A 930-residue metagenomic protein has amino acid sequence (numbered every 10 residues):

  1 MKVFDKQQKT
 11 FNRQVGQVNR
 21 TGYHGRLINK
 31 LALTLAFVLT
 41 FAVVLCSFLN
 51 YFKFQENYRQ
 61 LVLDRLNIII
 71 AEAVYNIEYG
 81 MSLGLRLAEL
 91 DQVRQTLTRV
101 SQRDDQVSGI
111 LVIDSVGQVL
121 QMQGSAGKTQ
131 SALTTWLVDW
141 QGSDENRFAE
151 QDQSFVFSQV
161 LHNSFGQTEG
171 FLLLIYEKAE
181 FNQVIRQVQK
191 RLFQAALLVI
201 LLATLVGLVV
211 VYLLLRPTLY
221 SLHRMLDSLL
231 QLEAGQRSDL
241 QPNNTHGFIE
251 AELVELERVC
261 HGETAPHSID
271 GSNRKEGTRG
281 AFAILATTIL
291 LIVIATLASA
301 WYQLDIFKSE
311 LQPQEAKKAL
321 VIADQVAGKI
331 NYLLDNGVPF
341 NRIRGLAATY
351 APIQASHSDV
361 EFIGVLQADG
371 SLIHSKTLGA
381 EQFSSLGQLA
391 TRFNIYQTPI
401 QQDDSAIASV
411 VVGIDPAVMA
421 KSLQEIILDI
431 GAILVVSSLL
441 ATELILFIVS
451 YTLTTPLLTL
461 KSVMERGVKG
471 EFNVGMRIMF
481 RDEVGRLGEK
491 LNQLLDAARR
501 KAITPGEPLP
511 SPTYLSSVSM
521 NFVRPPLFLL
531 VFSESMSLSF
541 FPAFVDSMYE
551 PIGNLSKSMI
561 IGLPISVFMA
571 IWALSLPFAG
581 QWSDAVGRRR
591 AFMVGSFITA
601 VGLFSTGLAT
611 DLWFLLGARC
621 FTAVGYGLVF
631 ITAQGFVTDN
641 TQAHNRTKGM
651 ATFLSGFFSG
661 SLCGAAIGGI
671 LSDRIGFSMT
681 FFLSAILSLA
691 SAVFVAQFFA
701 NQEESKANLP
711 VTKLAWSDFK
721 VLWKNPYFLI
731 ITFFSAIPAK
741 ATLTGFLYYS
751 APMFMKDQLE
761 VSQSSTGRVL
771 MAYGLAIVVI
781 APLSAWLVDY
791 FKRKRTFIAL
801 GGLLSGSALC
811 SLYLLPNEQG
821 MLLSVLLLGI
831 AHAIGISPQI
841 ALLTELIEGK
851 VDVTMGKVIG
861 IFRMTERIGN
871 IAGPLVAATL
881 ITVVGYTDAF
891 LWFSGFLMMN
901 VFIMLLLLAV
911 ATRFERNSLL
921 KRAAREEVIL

Functional and structural regions predicted by a protein language model:
Y23-F52, T278-D305, S533: Extreme N-terminal signal-anchor transmembrane helix of membrane signaling/transducer proteins, especially in bacteria
Q102-D105, A126-F193, A355-S356, K376-L428: Extracytoplasmic
P217-H246, E250-H267, T454-V474, G488 (+1 more regions): Membrane-proximal alpha-helical signal-transduction linkers
L509-S517, N701-T732, R922-L930: Juxtamembrane intracellular "pre-TM" segments in multi-pass secondary transporters
S539-S558, Y749-S764: Short amphipathic helix-loop junctions that connect adjacent transmembrane helices in Major Facilitator Superfamily/SLC
S575-G587, A781-K792: Helix-to-loop junctions at the C-terminal end of transmembrane segments in multipass secondary transporters
G587, L608-W613, E760, K792 (+1 more regions): Helix-breaking motifs and short loop linkers at transmembrane-helix boundaries and internal kinks in secondary membrane
R590-F604, T796-S811: Structural signature of the two symmetry-related core transmembrane helices
